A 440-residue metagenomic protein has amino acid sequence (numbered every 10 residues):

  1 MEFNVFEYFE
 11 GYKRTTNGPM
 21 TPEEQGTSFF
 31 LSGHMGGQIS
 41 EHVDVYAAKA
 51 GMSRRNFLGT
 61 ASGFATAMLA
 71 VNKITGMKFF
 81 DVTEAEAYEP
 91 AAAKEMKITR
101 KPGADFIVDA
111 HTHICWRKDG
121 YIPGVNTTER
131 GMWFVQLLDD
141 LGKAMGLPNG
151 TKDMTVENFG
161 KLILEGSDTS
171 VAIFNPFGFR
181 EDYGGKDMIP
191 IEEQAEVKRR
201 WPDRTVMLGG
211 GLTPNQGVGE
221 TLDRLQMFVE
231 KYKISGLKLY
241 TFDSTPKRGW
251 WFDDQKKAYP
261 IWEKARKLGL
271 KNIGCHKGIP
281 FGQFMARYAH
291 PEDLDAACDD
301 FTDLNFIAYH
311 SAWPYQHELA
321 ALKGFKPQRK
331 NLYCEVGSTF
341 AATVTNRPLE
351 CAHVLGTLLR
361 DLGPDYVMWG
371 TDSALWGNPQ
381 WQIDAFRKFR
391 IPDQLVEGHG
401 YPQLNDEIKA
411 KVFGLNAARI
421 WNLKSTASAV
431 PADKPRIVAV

Functional and structural regions predicted by a protein language model:
M1-M52, F80: N-terminal secretory signal peptides
Q38-N56, A67-E95: N-terminal twin-arginine translocation
M52-N72, A93-T99, G120-I122, T128-I163 (+2 more regions): Mid-to-C-terminal alpha-helical segments outside catalytic/metal-binding sites
F57, H111, M207, L237 (+7 more regions): Divalent metal-coordination and catalytic microenvironments
I107-R117, G274-K277, S311: Histidine-centered catalytic micro-motifs
P123, G236, W250-W369, L395-G400 (+2 more regions): Catalytic pocket-lining loop regions of alpha/beta-barrel enzymes, especially the amidohydrolase/enolase/GH5 lineages
R130-K152, K161-Y183, T205-L212, S235 (+1 more regions): Divalent metal-dependent hydrolysis catalytic cores, especially in the metallo-beta-lactamase
V171, G178-Y288: Active-site gating/metal-coordination segments in enzymes
